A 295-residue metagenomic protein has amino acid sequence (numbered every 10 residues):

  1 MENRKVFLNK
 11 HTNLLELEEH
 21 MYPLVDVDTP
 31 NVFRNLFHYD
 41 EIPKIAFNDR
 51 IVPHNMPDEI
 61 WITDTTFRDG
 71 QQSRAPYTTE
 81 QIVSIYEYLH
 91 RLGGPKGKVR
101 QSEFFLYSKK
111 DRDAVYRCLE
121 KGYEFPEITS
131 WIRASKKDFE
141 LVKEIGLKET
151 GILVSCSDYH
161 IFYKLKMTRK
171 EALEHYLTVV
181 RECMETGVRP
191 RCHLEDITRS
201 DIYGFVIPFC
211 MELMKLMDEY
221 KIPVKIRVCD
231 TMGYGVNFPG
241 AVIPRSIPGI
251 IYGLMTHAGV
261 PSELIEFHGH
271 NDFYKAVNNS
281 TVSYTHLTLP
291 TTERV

Functional and structural regions predicted by a protein language model:
E2-S102: Acidic/polar, glycine-rich intrinsically disordered N-terminal extensions of enzymes
N48-R50, T79-E87, L92-K148: Glycine-rich, positively charged N-terminal anion/phosphate-binding segment
H54-A75, G151-K164, V188-L194, S262: N-terminal small/glycine-rich loop or linker at the start of catalytic domains across soluble metabolic enzymes
I62-T65, R100-F104, P126-I132, T150-I152 (+3 more regions): Hydrophobic faces of well-ordered beta-strands that scaffold small-molecule active sites in alpha/beta enzyme cores
T66-Q81, T129-A134, F162-R169, I197-G204 (+1 more regions): Active-site mouth loops of central-metabolism enzymes
S73, G97-G122, S157-L165, I197-R199 (+1 more regions): Glycine-rich, proline-tolerant flexible connector loops at the mouths of alpha/beta enzymes
T79-G97, K136, E140-I152, S157-Y159 (+3 more regions): Alpha/beta enzyme core
T285-T291: Conserved small/polar residues in nucleotide/adenosyl-binding loops
